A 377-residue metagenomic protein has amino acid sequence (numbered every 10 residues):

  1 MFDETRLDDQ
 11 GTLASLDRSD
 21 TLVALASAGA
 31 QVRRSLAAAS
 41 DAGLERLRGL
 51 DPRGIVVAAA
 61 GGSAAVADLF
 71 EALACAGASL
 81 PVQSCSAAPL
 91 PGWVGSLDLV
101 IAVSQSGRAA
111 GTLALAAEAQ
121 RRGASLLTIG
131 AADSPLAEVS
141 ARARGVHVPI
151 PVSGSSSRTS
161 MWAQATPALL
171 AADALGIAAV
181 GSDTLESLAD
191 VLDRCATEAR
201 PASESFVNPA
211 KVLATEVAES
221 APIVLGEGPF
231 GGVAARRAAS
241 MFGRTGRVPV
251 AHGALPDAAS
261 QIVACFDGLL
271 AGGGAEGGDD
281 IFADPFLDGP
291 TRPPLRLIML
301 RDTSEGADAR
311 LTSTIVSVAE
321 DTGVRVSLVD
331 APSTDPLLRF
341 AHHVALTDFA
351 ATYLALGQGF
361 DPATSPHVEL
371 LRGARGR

Functional and structural regions predicted by a protein language model:
S15-S27, R34-E45, L50, G154 (+1 more regions): Active-site phosphate/pyrophosphate-binding segments
G49-C195, D302-T303, S313-E320: Glycine-rich phosphate-binding loops that contact phosphosugars or nucleotide phosphates
S84-A88, V248-A259, R325-T334: A generic structural motif
V100-G107, G111, G274-T291, R296-T303 (+1 more regions): A structural-propensity feature for long, helix-poor, extended segments
S134-R144, Q261-A264, L337-A341: Glycine-rich, charge-decorated loop segments at or immediately adjacent to ligand/cofactor-binding or catalytic sites
P294-T347: C-terminal hydrophobic structural anchor segments that stabilize assembly/packing rather than catalytic chemistry
A363-R377: Short, small/acidic-rich helices and loops at N termini and domain boundaries of DNA replication/processing enzymes
